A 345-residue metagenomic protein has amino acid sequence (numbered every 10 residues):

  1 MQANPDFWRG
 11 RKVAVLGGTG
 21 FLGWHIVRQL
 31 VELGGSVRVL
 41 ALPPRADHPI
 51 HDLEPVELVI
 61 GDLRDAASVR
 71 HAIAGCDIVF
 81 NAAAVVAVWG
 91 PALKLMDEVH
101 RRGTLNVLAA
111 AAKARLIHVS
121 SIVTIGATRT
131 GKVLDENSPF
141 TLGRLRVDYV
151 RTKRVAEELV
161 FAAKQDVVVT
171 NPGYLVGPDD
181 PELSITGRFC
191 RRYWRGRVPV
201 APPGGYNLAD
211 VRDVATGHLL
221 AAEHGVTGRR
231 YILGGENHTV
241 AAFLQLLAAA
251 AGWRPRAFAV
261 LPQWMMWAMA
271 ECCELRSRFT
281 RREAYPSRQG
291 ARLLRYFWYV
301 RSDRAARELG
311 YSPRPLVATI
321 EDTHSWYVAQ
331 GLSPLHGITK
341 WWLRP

Functional and structural regions predicted by a protein language model:
V13-L33: N-terminal Rossmann NAD(P)H-binding glycine-rich loop of SDR-like oxidoreductase domains
A46, E54-R102, A110: NAD(P)H-binding glycine-rich loop region in Rossmannoid oxidoreductase-like domains and their noncatalytic homologs
V88, I122-K132, L175-D179, S184: Conserved catalytic-site region of short-chain dehydrogenase/reductase
V99-V150: Conserved Rossmann-fold NAD(P)-dependent oxidoreductase catalytic core, especially the SDR/UDP-sugar
S120, E158-P178: Conserved beta-loop-beta element that borders a ligand/cofactor-binding pocket
L142-R144, R188-A209, D213: A conserved pocket-lining segment of Rossmann-fold NAD(P)-dependent short-chain dehydrogenase/reductase
V155, I185, P202-A222, G228-R229: Substrate-positioning beta->alpha
G217-Y285, S302, R307, A318-Y327 (+1 more regions): Mid/C-terminal beta-alpha module of Rossmann-like enzyme folds, strongest in SDR-family dehydrogenases/epimerases
